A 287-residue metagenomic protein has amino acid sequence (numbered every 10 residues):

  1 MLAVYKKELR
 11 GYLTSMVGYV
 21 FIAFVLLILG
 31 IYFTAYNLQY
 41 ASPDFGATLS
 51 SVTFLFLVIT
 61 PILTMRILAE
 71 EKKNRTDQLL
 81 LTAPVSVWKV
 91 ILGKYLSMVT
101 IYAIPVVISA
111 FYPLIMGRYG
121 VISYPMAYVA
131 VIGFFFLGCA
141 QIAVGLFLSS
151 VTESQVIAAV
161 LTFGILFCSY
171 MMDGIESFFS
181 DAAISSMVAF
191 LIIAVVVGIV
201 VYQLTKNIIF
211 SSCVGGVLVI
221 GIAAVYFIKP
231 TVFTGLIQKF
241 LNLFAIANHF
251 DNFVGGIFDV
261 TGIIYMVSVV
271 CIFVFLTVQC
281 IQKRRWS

Functional and structural regions predicted by a protein language model:
M1-E70, Y95, F111, Y202-K206 (+3 more regions): Hydrophobic alpha-helical transmembrane segments
M1-K6, T48, E71-T82, I104-A110 (+4 more regions): Hydrophobic alpha-helical transmembrane segments
L2-K6, W88, L92-L96, Y124-Y128: Alpha-helical membrane-protein architecture signal
Y19-A23, V99, A127-I132, A159-V160 (+3 more regions): Hydrophobic alpha-helical transmembrane segments
L29-Y36, Y40-G46, S50-L55, S97-T162 (+1 more regions): Secretory targeting signals
S42-G46, L161, I165-C280, S287: Terminal transmembrane helical anchor/hairpin motif
I67-S97: Helix-loop-helix units of permease transmembrane domains in multi-pass membrane transporters, especially ABC
